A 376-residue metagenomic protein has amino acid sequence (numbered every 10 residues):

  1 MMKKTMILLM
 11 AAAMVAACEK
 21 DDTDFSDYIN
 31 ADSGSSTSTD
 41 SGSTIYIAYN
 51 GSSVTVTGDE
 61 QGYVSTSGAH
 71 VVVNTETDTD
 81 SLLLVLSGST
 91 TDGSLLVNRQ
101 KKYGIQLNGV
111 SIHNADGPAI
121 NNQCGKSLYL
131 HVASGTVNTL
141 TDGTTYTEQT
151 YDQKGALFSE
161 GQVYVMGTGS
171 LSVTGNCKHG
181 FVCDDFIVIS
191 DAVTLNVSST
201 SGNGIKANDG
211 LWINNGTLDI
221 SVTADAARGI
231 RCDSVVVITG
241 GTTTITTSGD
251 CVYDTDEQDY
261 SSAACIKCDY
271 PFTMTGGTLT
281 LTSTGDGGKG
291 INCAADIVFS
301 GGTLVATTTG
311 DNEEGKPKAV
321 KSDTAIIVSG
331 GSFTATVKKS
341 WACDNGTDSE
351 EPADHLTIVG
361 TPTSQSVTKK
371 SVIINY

Functional and structural regions predicted by a protein language model:
M2-L8: Sec-dependent signal peptide recognition, specifically the positively charged N-region followed immediately by
M14-A17: C-terminal motif of bacterial Sec signal peptides marking the signal peptidase cleavage site
E19-Y376: A composition-driven surface/loop motif
